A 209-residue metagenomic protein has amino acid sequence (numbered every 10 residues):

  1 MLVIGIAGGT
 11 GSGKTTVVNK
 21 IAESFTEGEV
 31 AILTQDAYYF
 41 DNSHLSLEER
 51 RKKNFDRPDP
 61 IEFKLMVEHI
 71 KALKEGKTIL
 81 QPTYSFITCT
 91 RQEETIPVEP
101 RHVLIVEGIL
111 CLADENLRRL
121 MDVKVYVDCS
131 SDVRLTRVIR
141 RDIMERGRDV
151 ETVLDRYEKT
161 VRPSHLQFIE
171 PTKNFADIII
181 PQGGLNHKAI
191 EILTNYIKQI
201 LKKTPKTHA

Functional and structural regions predicted by a protein language model:
T10: The conserved Walker
K14: Conserved lysine of the Walker
V17: Hydrophobic positions on the alpha1 helix immediately C-terminal to the Walker A/P-loop
E23-A31: Post-Walker A helix-loop "phosphate-sensing" segment adjacent to the P-loop in P-loop NTPases
A31-I32, F40, H44-T88: Conserved nucleotide-sensing/catalytic segment adjacent to the nucleotide-binding pocket in NTP-handling enzymes
H69-L104, C111-L112, K198, T204: Phosphate-binding/switch loop-helix module in NTP-utilizing enzymes
Q92-R146: ATP-dependent NMP and nucleoside kinases share a basic, alpha-helical "lid"
E99-P100, R140, R162-A209: NTP-dependent small-molecule kinase module
